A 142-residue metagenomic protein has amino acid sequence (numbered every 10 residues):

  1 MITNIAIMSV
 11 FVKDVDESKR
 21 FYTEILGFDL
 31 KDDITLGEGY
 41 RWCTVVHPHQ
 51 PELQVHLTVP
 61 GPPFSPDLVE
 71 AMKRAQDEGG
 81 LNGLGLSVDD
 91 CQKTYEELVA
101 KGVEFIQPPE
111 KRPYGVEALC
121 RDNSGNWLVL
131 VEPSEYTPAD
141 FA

Functional and structural regions predicted by a protein language model:
M1, V10, D33, R41-T44 (+2 more regions): Vicinal oxygen chelate
I2, V10-V55, V59-P60: Core segments of cupin and vicinal oxygen chelate
I5-I7, G80-G83: Eukaryotic phosphotyrosine signaling hubs
P51, G61-S65, Y136: Active-site/binding-pocket entry motifs
V69-R74: Short, P/G- and charge-enriched loop/turn segments at secondary-structure junctions
